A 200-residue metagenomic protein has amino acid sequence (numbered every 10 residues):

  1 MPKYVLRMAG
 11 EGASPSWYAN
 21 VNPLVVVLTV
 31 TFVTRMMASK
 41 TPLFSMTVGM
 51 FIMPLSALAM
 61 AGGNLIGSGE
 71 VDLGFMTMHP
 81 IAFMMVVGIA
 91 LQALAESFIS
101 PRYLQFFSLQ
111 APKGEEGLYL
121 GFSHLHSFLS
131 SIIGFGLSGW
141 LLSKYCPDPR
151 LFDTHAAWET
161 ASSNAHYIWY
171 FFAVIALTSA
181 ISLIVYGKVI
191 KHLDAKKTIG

Functional and structural regions predicted by a protein language model:
K3-V27, H79, F83-M84, S163-Y170: Loop-to-transmembrane helix entry
G12-A13, A82-F83, A111-H126: Loop-to-transmembrane helix entry/capping segments in MFS-fold secondary transporters and related SLC/MFSD carriers
L28-V48: Helix-to-loop junctions at the C-terminal end of transmembrane segments in multipass secondary transporters
F51-T77: C-terminal ends and interior cores of transmembrane alpha-helices in multi-pass membrane transporters/permeases
G62-N64, S162-G200: Multi-pass alpha-helical transporter architecture, strongest for 12-TM Major Facilitator/SLC carriers used
V71-I99: Hydrophobic core of transmembrane alpha-helices in multi-pass small-molecule transporters, especially MFS/SLC-type
M76, W140-A176: A membrane-interface helix-boundary motif in multi-pass transporters
S97-P112: Intracellular juxtamembrane helix-capping segments at the cytosolic ends of symmetry-related transmembrane helices
